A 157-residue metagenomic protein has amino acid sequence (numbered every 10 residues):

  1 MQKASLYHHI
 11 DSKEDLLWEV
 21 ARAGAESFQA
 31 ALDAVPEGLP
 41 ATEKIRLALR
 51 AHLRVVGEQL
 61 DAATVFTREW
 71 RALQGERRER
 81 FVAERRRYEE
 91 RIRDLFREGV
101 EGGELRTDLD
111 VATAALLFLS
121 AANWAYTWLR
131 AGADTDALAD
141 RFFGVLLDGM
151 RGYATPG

Functional and structural regions predicted by a protein language model:
M1-D15: Helix-turn-helix
S12, P40-K44, R87, D110-T113 (+2 more regions): Amphipathic alpha-helical recognition patches that constitute DNA-binding helices
D15-G24: Alpha-helical DNA-contacting segments of helix-turn-helix folds
E19, D33-A62, V111, A115-F118: Hydrophobic alpha-helical connector segments
A23-Q29, V55, E76-G102, V111-L116 (+2 more regions): Amphipathic alpha-helical packing segments from all-alpha helical-bundle domains
R54-E58, V65, D94, E98 (+2 more regions): Amphipathic C-terminal alpha-helical segment
G57-E76: Amphipathic alpha-helical segments used for helix-helix packing
